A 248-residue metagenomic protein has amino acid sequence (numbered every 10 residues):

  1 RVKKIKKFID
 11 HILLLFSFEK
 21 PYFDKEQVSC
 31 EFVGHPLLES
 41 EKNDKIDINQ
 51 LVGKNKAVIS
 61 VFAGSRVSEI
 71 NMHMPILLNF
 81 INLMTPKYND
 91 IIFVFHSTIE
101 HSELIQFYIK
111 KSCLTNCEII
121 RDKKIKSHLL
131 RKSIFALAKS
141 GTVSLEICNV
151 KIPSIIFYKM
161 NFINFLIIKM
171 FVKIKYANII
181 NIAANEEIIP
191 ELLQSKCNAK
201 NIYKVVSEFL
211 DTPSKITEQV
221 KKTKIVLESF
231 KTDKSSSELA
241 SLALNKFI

Functional and structural regions predicted by a protein language model:
R1-I248: Nucleotide-activated sugar donor-binding and catalytic core shared by glycosyltransferases and related lipid-linked
